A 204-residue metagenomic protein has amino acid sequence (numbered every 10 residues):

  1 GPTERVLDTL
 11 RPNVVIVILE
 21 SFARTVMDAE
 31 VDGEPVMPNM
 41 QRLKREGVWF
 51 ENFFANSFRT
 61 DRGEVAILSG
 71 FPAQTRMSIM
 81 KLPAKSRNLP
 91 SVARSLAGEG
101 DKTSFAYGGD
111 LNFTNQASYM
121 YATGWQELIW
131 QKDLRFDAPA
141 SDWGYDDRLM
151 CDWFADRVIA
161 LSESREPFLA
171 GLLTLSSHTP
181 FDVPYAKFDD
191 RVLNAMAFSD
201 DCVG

Functional and structural regions predicted by a protein language model:
G1-G204: Soluble catalytic regions of membrane-associated enzymes that act on cell-envelope and secretory-pathway components
